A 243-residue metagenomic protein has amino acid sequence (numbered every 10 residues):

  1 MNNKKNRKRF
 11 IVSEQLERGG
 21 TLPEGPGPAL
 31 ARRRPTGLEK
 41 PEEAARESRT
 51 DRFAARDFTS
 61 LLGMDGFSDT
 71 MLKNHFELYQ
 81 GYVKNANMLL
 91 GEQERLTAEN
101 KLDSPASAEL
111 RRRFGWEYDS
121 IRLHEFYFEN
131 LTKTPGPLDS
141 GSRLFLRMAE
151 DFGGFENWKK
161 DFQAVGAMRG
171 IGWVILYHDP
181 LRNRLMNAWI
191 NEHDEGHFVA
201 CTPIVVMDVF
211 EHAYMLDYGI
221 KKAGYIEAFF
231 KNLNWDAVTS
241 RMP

Functional and structural regions predicted by a protein language model:
N3-K8: Extreme N-terminal basic, low-complexity initiation segments that serve as generic localization/processing leaders
R9-I11, Q15-L16, G20-P243: Feature for soluble, non-membrane regions of globular proteins
